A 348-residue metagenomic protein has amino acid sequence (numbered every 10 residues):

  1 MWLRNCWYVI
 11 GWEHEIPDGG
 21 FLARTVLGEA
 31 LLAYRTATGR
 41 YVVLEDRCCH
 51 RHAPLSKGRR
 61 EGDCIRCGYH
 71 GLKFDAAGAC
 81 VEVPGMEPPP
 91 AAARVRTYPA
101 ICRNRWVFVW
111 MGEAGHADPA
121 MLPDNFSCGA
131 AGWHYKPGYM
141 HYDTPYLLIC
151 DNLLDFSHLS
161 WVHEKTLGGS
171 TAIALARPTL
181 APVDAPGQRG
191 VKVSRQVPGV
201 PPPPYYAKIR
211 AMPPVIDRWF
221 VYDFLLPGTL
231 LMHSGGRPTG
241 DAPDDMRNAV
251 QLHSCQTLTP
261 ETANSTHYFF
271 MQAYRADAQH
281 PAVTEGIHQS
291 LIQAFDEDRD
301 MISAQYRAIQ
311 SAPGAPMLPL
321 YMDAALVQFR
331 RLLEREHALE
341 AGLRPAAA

Functional and structural regions predicted by a protein language model:
M1-C6: Hydrophobic, proline/glycine-rich low-complexity stretches
V9-H134, A348: Rieske [2Fe-2S] iron-sulfur-binding domain
R40, D118-A348: C-terminal catalytic domain of Rieske-type non-heme iron oxygenases
